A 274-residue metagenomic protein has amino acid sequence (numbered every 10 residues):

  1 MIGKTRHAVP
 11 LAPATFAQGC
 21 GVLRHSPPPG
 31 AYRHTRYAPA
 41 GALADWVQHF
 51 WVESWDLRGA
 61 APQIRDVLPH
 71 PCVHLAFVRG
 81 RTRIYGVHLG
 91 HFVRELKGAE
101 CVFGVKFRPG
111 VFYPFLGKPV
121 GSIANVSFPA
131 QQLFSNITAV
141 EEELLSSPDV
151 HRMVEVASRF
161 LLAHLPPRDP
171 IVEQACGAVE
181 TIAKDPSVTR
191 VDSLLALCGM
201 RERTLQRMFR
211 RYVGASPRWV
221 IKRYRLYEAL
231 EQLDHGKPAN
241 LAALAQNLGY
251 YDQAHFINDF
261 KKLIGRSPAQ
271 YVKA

Functional and structural regions predicted by a protein language model:
M1-D192, L197-E202, A215-S216, E231-H235 (+3 more regions): Alpha-helical bundle regulatory/interaction domains
L205, Y212, A229: DNA major-groove recognition helices of helix-turn-helix
F209, I221, D259-K261, V272: DNA major-groove recognition helix of helix-turn-helix
Y212-A215, D259-S267: A secondary-structure capping/hinge motif
Y227-E231, N258: Contiguous, well-ordered alpha-helical segments that form the cores/surfaces of helical PPI scaffolds
